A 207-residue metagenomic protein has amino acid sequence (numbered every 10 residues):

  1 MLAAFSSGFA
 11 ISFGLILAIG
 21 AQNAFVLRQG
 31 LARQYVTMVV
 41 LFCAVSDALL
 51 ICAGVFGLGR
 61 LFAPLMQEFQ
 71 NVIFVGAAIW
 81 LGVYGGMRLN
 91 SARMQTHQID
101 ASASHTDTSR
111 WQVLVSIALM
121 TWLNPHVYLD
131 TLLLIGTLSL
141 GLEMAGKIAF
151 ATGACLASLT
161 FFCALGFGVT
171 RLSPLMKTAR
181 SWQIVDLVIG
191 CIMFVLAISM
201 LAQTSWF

Functional and structural regions predicted by a protein language model:
L2-N71, L132-A149: Juxtamembrane transmembrane-helix termini in multi-pass membrane transport proteins
Q34-T106, Q112-V113, G168, C191 (+1 more regions): Membrane helix-loop-helix hairpins that form the core translocation module of multi-pass transporters
L41-G54, L123, V127-Y128, C155-F162: Membrane-embedded alpha-helical segments of transport systems, primarily multispan ion/solute transporters
G54-F56, L159-L175: Transmembrane alpha-helical segments of integral membrane proteins
T106-T131: Selected transmembrane alpha-helices and immediately adjacent juxtamembrane segments of polytopic inner-membrane
F167-I192: Interfacial loop-to-transmembrane junctions
I198-F207: Juxtamembrane boundary at the C-terminal end of a transmembrane helix
